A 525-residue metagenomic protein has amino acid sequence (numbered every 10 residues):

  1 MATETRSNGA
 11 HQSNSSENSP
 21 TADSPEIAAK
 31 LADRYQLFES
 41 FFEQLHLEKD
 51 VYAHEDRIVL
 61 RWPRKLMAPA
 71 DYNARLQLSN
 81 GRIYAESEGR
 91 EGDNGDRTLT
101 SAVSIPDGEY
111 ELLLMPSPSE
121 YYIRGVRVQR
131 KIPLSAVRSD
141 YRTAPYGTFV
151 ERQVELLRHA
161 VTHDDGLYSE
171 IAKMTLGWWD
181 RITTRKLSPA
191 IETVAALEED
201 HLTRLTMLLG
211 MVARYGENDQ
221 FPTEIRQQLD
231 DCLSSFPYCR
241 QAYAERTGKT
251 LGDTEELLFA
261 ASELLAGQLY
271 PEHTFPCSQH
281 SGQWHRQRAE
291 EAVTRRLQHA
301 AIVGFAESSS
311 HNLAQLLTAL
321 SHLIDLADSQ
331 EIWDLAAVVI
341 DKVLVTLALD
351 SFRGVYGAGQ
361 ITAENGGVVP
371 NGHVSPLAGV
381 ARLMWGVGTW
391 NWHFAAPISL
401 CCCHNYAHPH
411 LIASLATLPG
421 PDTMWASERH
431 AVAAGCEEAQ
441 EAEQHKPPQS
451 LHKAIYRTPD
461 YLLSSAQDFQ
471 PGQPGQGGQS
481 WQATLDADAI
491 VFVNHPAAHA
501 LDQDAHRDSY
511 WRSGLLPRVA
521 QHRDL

Functional and structural regions predicted by a protein language model:
N8, E17-T254, L258, W284-V293 (+1 more regions): Ser/Thr/Asn(+Pro)-rich, low-complexity disordered segments
H11-Q12: Low-complexity, intrinsically disordered or signal/transmembrane-proximal segments
E192, Y243, T247, C277 (+4 more regions): Generic preference for well-ordered secondary structure
A213-A348: Eukaryote-skewed repeat-based solenoidal scaffolds used as protein-protein interaction platforms, primarily
H311-A314, T362-P376, I412-W425: Short flexible/disordered coil segments
S321, D334-L400: Extended amphipathic alpha-helical segments with heptad-repeat/coiled-coil character used for oligomerization, fusion
